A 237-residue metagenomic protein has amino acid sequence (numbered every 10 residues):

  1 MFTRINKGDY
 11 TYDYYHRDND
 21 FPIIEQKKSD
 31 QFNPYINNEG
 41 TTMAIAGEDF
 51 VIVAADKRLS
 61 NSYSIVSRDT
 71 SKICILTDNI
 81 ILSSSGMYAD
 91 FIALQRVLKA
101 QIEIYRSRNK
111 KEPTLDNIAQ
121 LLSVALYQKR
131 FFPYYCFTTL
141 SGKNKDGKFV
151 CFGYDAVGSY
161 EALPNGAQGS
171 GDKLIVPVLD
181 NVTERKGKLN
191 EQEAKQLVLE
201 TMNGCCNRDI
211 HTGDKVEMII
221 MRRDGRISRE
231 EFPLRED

Functional and structural regions predicted by a protein language model:
M1-D237: Long, low-complexity N-terminal extensions
